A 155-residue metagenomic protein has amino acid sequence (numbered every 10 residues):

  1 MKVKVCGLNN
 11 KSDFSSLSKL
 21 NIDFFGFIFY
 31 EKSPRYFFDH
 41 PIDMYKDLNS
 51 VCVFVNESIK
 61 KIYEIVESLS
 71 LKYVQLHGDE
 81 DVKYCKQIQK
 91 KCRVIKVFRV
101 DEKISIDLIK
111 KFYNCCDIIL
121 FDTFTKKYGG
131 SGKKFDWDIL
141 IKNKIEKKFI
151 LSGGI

Functional and structural regions predicted by a protein language model:
M1-I155: Conserved N-terminal beta1-alpha1 strand-loop-helix module at the mouth
